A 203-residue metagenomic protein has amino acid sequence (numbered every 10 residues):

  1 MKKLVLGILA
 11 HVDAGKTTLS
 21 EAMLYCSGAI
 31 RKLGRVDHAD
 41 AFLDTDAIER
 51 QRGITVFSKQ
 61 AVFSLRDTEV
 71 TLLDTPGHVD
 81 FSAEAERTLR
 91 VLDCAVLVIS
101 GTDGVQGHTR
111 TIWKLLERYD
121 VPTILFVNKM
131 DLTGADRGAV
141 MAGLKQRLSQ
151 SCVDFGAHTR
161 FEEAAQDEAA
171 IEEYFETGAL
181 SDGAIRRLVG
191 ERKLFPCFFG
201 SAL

Functional and structural regions predicted by a protein language model:
M1-A14, K32-L33, G101-L203: P-loop NTPase catalytic nucleotide-binding module
M1-I99, D103-V105, V140-D154, E163-D167: P-loop NTPase switch module centered on the Walker A-proximal segment
